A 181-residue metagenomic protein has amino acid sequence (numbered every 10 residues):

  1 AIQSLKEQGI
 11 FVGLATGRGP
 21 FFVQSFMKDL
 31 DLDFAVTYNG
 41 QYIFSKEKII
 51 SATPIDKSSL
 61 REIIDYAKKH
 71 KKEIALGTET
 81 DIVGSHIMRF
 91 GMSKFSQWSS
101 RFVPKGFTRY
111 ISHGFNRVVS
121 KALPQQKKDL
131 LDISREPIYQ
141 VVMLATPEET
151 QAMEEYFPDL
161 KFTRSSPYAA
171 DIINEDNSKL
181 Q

Functional and structural regions predicted by a protein language model:
I2-R101: Active-site phosphate-binding/coordination module
T78-Q181: Conserved acidic, metal-coordinating active-site core of Asp-based, Mg2+-dependent phosphoryl-transfer enzymes
